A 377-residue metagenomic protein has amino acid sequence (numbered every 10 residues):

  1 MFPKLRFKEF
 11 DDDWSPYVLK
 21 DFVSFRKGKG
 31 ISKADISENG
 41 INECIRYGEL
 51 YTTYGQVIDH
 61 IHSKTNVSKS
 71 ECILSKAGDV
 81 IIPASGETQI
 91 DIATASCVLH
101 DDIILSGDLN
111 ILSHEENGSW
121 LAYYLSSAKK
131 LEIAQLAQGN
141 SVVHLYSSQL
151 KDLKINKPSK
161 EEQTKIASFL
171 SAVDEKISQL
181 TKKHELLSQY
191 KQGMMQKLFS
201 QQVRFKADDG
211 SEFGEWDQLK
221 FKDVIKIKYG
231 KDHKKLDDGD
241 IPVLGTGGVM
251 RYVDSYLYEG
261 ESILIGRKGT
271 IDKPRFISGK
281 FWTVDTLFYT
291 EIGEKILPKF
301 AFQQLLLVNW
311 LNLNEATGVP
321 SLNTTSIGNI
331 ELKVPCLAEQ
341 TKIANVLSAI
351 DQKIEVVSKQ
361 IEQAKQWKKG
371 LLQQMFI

Functional and structural regions predicted by a protein language model:
M1-Y17, K157-E215, K333-I377: Amphipathic alpha-helical coiled-coil/heptad-repeat segments
P3, K33, D102-L109, S127 (+3 more regions): A short glycine-rich beta-alpha junction/loop motif
K4-K29, D152, K160, A207-G245: Non-catalytic DNA-recognition/assembly elements of restriction-modification systems
L5, Y17-K20, G48, S148 (+5 more regions): Structural detector for helix-capping/boundary residues
G30-I31, S68-K69, G139, G210 (+1 more regions): Short, solvent-exposed loop/turn positions at domain surfaces that link secondary-structure elements or cap domain
S32-N39, L136-A137, K234-I241, T317-G318: Short coil/turn segments at secondary-structure boundaries
A34-Y54: Short beta-strand/loop turn elements enriched in aromatics
R46-Y47, I61-S127, G245-L306, L311 (+2 more regions): A short beta-sheet element
